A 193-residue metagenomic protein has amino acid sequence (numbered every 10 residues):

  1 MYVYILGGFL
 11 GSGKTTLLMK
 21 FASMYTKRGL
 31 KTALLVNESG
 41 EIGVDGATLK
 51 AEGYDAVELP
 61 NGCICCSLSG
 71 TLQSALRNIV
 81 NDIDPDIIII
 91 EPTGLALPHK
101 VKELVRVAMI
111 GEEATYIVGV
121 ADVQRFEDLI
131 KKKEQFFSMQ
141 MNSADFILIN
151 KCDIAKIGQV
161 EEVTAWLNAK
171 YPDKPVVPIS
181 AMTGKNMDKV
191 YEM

Functional and structural regions predicted by a protein language model:
Y2-G7, S12, T16-L129, Q135: Nucleotide-state-sensitive switch-loop elements of NTP-binding domains
I117, I147-L148: Short, well-ordered beta-strand core segments
S138, N142-F146, C152-M193: Canonical P-loop GTPase G-domain recognition
